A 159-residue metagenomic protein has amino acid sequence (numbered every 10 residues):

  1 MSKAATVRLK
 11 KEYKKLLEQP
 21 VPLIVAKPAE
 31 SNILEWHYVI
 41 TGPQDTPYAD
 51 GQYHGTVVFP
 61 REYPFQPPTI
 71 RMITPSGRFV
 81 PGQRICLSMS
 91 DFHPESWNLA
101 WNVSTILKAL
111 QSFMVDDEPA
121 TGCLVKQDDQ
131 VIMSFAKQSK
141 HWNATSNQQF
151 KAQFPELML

Functional and structural regions predicted by a protein language model:
M1-I85, S96-N98: Strand-helix-loop interaction patch of compact alpha/beta domains
K3-A4, T69-L159: Domain-scale recognition of soluble eukaryotic interaction modules
